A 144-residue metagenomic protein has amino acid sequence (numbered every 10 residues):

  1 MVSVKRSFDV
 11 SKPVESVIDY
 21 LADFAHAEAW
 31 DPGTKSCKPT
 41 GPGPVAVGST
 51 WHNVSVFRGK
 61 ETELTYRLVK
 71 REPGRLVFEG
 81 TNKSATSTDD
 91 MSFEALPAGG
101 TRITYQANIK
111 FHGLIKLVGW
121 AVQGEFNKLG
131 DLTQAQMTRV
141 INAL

Functional and structural regions predicted by a protein language model:
M1-G41, A46: Hydrophobic ligand-binding cavity/cleft-lining segments
V10, R67-V69, N142: Hydrophobic small-molecule pocket/channel-lining residues, especially in calycin-type beta-barrels
S16-L21, A27, W51, L68 (+3 more regions): Hydrophobic pocket/interface hotspot
P42-L64, G124: Short N-terminal secondary-structure initiator segments
V54-T104, N108-F111: Hydrophobic-ligand binding "helix-grip"
I109-L144: A conserved amphipathic terminal alpha-helix motif
